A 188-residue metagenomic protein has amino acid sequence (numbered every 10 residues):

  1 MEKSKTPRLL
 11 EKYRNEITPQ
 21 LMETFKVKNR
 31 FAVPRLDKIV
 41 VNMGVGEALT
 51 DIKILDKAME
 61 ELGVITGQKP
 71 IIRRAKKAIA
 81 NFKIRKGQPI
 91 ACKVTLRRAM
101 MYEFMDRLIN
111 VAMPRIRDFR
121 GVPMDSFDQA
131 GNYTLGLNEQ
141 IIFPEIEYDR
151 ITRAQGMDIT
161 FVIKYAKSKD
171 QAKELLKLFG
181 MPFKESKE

Functional and structural regions predicted by a protein language model:
M1-E188: Ribosome-associated RNA-binding proteins
